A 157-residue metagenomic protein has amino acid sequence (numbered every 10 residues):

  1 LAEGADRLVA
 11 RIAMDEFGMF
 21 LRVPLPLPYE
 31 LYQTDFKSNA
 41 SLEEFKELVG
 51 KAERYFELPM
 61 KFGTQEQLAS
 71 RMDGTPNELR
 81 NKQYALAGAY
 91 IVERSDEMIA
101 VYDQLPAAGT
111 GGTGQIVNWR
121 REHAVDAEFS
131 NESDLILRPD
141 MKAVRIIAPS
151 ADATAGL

Functional and structural regions predicted by a protein language model:
L1-G156: Acidic/glycine-enriched connector segments
